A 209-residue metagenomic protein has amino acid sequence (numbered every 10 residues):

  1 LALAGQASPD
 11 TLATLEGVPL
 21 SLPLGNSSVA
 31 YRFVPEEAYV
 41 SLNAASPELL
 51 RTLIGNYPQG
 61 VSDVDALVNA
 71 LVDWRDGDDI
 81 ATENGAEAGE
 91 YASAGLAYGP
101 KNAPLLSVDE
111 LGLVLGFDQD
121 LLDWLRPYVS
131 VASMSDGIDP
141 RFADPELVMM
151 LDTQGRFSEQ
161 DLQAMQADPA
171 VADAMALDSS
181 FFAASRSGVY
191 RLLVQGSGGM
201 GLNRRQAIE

Functional and structural regions predicted by a protein language model:
L1-E209: Compositionally biased linear targeting/interaction segments
